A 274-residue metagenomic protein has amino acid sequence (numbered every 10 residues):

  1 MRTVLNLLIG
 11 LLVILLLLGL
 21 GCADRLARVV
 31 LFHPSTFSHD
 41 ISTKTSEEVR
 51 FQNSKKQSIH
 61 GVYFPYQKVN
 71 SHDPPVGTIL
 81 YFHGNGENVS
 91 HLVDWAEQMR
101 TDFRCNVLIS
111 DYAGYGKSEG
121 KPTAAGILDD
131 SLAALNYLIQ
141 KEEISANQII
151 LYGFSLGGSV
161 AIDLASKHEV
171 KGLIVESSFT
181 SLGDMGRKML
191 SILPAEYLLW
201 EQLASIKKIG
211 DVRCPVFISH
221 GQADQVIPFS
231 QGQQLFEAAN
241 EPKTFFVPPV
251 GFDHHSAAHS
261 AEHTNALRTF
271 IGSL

Functional and structural regions predicted by a protein language model:
V4, I14-Q52: An N-terminal hydrophobic leader/cap segment in hydrolases
S54, S58-Y137: Membrane-embedded segments
W95, S205, C214, P228-E237: Short alpha-helix in the alpha/beta-hydrolase fold that links the catalytic acid
I144-S155: Alpha/beta-hydrolase fold nucleophile elbow
G158-C214, S256-A261: Hydrolase active-site cap/lid region
V212, I218-H220, D224: Short beta-strand/loop motif that positions the catalytic acidic residue of the alpha/beta-hydrolase fold
Q222-I227, H254-H255: Acidic catalytic loop of the alpha/beta-hydrolase fold
Q233-H255: Catalytic histidine neighborhood in serine/cysteine hydrolases with alpha/beta-hydrolase-type architecture
